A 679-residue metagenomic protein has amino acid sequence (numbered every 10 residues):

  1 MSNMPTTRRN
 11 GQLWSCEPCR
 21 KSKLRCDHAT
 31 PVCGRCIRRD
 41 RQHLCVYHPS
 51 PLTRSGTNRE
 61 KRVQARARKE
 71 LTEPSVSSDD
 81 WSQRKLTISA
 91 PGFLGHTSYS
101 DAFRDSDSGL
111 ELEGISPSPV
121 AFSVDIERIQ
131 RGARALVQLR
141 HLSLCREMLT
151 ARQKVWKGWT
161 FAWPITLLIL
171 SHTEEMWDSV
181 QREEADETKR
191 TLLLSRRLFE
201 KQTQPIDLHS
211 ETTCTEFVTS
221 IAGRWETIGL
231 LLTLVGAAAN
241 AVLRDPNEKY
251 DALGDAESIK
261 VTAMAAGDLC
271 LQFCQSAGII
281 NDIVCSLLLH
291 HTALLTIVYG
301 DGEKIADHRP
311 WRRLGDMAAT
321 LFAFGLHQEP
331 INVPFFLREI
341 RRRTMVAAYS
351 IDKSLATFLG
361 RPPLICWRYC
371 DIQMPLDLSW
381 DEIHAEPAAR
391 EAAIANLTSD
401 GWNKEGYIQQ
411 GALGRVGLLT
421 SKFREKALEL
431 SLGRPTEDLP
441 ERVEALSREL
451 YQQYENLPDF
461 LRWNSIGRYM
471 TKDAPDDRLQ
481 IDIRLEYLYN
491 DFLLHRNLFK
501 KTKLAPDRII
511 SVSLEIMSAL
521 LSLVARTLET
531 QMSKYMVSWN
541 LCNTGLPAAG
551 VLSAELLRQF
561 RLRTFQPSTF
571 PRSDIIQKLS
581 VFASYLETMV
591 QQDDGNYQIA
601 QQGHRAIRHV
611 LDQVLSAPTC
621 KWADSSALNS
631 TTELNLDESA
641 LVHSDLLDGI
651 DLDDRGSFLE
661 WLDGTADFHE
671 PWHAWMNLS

Functional and structural regions predicted by a protein language model:
M1-A239, R244-Y250, R309: Intrinsic, low-complexity transcriptional activation domains
T7-G11, V76-D125, D438, T588-Q592 (+2 more regions): Intrinsically disordered, low-complexity transcriptional activation domains
E200-T212, E257-S286, R313-I331, A347 (+7 more regions): Long, amphipathic alpha-helical regulatory blocks in the mid-to-C-terminal portion of eukaryotic proteins
W225-L231, C274-L289, L295: Internal alpha-solenoid helical repeat scaffolds
L234-A241, H290-I297, S354, L493-L494 (+1 more regions): Tandem amphipathic alpha-helical repeat scaffolds
V242-I259, T296-L314, E437-D438, L504-A505: Short coil/turn connectors between adjacent alpha-helices in alpha-solenoid helical repeat scaffolds
A293-H308, R312-A385, L413, K422 (+2 more regions): Acidic/serine-rich, low-complexity amphipathic helices located in mid- to C-terminal regulatory regions
R361-I372, D381-S431: Extended catalytic-interface subdomain
